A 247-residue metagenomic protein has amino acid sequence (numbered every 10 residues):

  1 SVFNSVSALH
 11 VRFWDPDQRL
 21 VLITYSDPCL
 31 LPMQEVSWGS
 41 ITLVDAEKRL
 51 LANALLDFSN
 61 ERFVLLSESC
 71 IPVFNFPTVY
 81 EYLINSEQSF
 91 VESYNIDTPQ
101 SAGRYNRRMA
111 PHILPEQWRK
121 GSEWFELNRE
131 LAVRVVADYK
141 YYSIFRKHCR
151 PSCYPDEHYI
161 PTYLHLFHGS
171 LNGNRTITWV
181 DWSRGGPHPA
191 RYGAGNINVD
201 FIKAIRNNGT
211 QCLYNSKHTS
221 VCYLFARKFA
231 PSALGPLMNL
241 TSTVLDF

Functional and structural regions predicted by a protein language model:
S1-F247: ER/Golgi luminal nucleotide-sugar-dependent glycosyltransferases, focusing on the catalytic module
